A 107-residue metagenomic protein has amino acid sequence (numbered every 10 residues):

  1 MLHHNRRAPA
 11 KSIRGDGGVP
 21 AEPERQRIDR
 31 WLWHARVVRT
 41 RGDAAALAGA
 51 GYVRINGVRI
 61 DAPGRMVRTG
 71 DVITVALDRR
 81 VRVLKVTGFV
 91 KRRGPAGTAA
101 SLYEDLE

Functional and structural regions predicted by a protein language model:
L2-H34, R41-A46, R54-E107: Strongly charged
G51: Glycine-centered, phosphate/nucleic-acid-interacting loop/turn motifs that mediate DNA/RNA or nucleotide
